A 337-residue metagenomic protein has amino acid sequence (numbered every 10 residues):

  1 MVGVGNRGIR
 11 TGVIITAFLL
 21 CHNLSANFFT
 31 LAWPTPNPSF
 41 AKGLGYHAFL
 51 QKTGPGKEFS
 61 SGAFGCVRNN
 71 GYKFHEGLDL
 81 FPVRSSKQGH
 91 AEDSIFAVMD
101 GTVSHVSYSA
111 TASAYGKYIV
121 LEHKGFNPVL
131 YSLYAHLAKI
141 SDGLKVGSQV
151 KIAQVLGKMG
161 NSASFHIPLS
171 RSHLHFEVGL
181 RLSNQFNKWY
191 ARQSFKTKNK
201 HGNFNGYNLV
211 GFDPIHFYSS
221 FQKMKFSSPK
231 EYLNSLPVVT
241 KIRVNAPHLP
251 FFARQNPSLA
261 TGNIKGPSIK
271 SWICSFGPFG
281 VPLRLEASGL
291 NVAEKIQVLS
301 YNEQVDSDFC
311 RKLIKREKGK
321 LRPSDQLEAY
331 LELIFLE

Functional and structural regions predicted by a protein language model:
M1-R7: N-terminal secretory signal peptides that target proteins for export/translocation
R10-I15: Sec-dependent signal peptide recognition, specifically the positively charged N-region followed immediately by
C21-N23: N-terminal signal peptide c-region/cleavage motif recognized by signal peptidases
A26-K117, K200-E337: Surface-exposed, glycine-biased beta-strand/turn segments
S85, V106-S109, K139, G160-S164: Short beta-turn/strand-loop junction motif enriched in small, turn-promoting residues
H90-E92, V98-S141, L169, H173-H175: Zn2+-dependent peptidoglycan hydrolase active-site motif and core
V98, L144-V150: Short, well-ordered loop/turn sites that connect or cap secondary structure elements
K117-E122, S148-K225: Conserved, short, structured surface segments that act as functional micro-motifs
